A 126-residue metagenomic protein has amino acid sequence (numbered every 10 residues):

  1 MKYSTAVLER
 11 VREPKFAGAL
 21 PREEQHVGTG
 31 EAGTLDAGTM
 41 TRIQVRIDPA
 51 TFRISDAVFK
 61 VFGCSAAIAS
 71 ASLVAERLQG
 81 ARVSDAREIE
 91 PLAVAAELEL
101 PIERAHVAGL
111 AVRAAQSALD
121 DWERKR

Functional and structural regions predicted by a protein language model:
M1-R22, G28-G30, A81-R126: C-terminal binding/interaction regions
S4, D36-G38, A67: Hydrophobic alpha-helical segments and helix-packing faces
E13-D56: Structured beta-strand/loop patches that form or line metal/cofactor-binding pockets in enzymes
R46-G109: Active-site- and interface-proximal helix/loop "cap" or "latch" segments in soluble metabolic and energy-transducing
